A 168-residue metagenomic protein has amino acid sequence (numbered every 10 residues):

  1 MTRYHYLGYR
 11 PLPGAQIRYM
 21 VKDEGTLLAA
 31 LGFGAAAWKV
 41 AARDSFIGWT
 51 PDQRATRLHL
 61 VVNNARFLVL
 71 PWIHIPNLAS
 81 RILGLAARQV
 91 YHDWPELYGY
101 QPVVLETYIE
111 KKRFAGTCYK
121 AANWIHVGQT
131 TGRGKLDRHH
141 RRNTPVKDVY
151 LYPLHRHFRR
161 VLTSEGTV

Functional and structural regions predicted by a protein language model:
T2-F158: Acyl-donor binding region in acyl/amide transferases
F158-V168: Flexible, glycine-/basic-rich loop-and-beta segments that form/coincide with the SAM-dependent methyltransferase
